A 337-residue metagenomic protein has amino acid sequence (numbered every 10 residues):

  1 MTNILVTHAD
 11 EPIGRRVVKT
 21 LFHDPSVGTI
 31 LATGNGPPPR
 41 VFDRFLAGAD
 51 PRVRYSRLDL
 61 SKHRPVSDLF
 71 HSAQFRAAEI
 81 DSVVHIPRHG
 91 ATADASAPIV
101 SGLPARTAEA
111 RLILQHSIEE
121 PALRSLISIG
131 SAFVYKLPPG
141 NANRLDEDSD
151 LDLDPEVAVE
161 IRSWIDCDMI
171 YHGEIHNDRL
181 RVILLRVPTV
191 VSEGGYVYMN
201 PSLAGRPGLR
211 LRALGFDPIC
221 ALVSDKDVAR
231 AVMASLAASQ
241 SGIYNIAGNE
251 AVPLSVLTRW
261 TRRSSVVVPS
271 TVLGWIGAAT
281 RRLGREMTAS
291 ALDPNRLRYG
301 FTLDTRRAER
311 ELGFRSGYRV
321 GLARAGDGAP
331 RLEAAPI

Functional and structural regions predicted by a protein language model:
I4-D24: N-terminal Rossmann NAD(P)H-binding glycine-rich loop of SDR-like oxidoreductase domains
T7, S192, A213-P218, Y244-V252 (+3 more regions): Glycine-rich Rossmann NAD(P)(H)-binding loop
A49, R54-E109: NAD(P)H-binding glycine-rich loop region in Rossmannoid oxidoreductase-like domains and their noncatalytic homologs
A97-V100, P139-R186: Catalytic helix-loop patch of NAD(P)-dependent Rossmann-fold dehydrogenases
A108-V159: Conserved Rossmann-fold NAD(P)-dependent oxidoreductase catalytic core, especially the SDR/UDP-sugar
S163-D166, G195-N200, R212-A237, G242: Substrate-positioning beta->alpha
E174-A221: NAD(P)-dependent short-chain dehydrogenase/reductase
K226-S290, T305, A325-G328, E333-I337: Mid/C-terminal beta-alpha module of Rossmann-like enzyme folds, strongest in SDR-family dehydrogenases/epimerases
